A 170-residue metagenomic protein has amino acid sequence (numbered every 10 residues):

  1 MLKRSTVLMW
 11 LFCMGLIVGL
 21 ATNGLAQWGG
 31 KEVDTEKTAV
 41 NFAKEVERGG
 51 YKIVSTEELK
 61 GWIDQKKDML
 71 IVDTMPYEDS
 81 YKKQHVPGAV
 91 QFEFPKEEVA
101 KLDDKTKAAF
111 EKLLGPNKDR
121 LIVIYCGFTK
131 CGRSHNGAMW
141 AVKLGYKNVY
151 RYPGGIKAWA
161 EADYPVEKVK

Functional and structural regions predicted by a protein language model:
M1-R4: N-terminal secretory signal peptides that target proteins for export/translocation
T6-I71, M75-K83, K170: Flexible, polar/low-complexity N-terminal or interdomain linker segments that lie immediately upstream of folded
A43-G50, F94-A100, Y125-T129: Second-shell loop/turn segments in exported
I63-K67, E78, E93, L114 (+2 more regions): Sec/Tat-exported extracytoplasmic proteins
T74-K105, L121: Mid-length scaffold segments of soluble, non-membrane domains
K105-P153, K157-W159: Catalytic cysteine-centered active loop of the rhodanese-like fold, especially the PTP/DSP P-loop
D163-K170: Active-site neighborhoods of enzymes that stabilize oxyanions during catalysis
